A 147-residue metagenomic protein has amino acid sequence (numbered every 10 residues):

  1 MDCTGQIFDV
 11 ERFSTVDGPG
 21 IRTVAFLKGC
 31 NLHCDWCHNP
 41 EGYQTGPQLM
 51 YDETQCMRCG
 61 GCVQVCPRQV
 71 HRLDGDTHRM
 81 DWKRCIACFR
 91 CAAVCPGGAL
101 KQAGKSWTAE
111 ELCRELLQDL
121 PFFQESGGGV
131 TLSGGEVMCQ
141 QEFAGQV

Functional and structural regions predicted by a protein language model:
M1-T4: Iron-sulfur (Fe-S) cluster-binding modules
I7-G61, H78-A87: N-terminal pre-triad scaffold of radical SAM enzymes
Q44-V147: Conserved Radical SAM active-site core
